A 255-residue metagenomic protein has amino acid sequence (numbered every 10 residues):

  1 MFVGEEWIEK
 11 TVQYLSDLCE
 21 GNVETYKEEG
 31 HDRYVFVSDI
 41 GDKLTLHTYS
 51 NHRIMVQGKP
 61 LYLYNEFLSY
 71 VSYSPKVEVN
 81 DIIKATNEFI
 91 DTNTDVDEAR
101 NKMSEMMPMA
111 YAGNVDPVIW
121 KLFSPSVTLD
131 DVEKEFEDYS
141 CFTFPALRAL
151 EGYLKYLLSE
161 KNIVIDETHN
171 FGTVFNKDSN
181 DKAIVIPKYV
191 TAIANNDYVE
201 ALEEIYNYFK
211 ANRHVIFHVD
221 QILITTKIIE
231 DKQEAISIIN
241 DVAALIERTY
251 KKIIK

Functional and structural regions predicted by a protein language model:
M1-K43: Short Lys/Arg-enriched alpha/beta "domain-start" segment
G41-P75: Intrinsically disordered, low-complexity regulatory segments enriched in Ser/Thr/Pro and charged residues
P75-Y139: Charged alpha-helical initiation segments
V127-K134, Y189, I193, H218: Short, charged/polar, low-complexity loop and linker segments that flank or interrupt alpha-helical bundles
F142-K161: Hydrophobic alpha-helical packing segments in soluble, helical-rich domains
L157-E200: Flexible secondary-structure boundary motifs
N195-K255: Charge-enriched, short contiguous segments at helix-coil
